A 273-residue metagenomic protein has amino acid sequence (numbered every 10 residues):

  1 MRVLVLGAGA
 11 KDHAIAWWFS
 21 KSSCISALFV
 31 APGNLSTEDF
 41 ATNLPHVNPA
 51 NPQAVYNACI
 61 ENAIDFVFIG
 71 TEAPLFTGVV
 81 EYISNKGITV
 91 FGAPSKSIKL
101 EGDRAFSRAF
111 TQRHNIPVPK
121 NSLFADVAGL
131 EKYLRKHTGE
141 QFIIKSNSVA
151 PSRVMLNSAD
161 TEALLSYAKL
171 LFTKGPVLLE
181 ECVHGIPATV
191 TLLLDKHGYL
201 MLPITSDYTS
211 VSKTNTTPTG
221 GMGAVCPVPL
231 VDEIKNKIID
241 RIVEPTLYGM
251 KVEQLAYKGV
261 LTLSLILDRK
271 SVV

Functional and structural regions predicted by a protein language model:
M1-K96, A128: ATP-binding N-terminal substructure of ATP-dependent carboxylate-amine bond-forming enzymes
F29, F68, F91, P119 (+2 more regions): Structural detector of well-ordered beta-strand residues that form the stable sheet scaffold of enzyme domains
E38-A41, K99-A105, S212-N215: Short, charged, surface-exposed secondary-structure boundary motifs
I60-I64, K136-T138, T173: Glycine-rich phosphate-binding loop signature in dinucleotide/nucleotide-binding domains
V67, K270-V273: Conserved small/polar residues in nucleotide/adenosyl-binding loops
I88-V154: A conserved helix-loop-beta module that forms one wall/lid of the active-site cleft in ATP-utilizing catalytic domains
V154-R269: Internal nucleotide-binding/catalytic subdomain
